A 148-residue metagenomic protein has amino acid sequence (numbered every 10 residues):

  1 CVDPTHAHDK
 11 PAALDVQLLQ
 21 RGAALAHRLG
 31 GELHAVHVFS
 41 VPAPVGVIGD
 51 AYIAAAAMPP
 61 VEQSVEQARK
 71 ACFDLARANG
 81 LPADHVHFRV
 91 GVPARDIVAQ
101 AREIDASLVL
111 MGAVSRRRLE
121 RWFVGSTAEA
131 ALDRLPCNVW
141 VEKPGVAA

Functional and structural regions predicted by a protein language model:
C1-M58, N79-L81, L135, P144 (+1 more regions): Small/aliphatic-rich secondary-structure junction motif
E32-H34, H85-H87, W140: A structural signal for isolated positions on well-ordered beta-strands in alpha/beta enzyme cores
A55-A68: A short acidic, glycine-rich active-site loop that binds or catalyzes chemistry on phosphate/adenosine moieties
N79-G80, R89, V98, L119: Flexible loop/N-cap segments at domain edges
P93-V98, T127: Short acidic active-site motifs
I104: Active-site charged/polar residues at nucleotide-handling catalytic sites that mediate phosphoryl, nucleotidyl
L108-R134, P144, A148: Glycine-rich, Arg-bearing micro-motifs that act as flexible, cationic patches
